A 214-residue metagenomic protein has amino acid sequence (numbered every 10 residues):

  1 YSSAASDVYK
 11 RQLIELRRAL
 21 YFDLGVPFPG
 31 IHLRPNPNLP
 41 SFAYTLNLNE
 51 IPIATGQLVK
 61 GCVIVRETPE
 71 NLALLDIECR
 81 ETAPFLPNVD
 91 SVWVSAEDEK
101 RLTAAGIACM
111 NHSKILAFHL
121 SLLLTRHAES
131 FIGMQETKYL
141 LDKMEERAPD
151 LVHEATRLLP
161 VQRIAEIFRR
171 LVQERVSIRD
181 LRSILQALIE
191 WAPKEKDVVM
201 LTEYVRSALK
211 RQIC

Functional and structural regions predicted by a protein language model:
Y1-A5, Y9: Single conserved hydrophobic/aromatic residue that forms the stacking wall/gate of nucleotide- or nucleobase-binding
D7, I51, L72-C214: Cytosolic regulatory modules rich in charged/polar residues
Y9-V26: A short, contiguous, amphipathic alpha-helix enriched in charged residues
F28-N38: Long, charged, glycine-rich C-terminal linkers/tails
R34, N47, T125: Residues in well-ordered beta-strands of folded domains
N38-T45, N49-R66: Nucleotide-binding motor/catalytic cores of P-loop/tubulin-like NTPases across gene-expression machines
Q57-G61, R66-E81: Beta-strand/loop-dominated core regions that host nucleotide or nucleotide-derived cofactor-binding catalytic loops
